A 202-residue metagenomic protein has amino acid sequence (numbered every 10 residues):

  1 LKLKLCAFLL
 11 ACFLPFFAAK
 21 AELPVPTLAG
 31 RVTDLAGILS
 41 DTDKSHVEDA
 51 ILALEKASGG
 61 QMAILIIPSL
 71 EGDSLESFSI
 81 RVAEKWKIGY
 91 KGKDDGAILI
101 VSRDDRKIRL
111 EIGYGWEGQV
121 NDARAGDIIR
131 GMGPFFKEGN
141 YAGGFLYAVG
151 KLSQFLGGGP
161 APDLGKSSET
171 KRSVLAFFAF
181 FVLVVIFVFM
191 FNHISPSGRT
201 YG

Functional and structural regions predicted by a protein language model:
L1-L5: Positively charged n-region of N-terminal signal peptides that target proteins for export
C6-F16: Bacterial N-terminal signal peptides
L14-A18, M190-H193: Hydrophobic membrane-targeting alpha-helices
F17, E55-K56, S197-G202: Short, intrinsically disordered, charge-balanced linker/junction segments flanking boundaries in proteins
A21-A176: Folded, non-transmembrane soluble domains that reside on the lumenal/extracytoplasmic side of membranes
P160-G202: Alpha-helical transmembrane anchor segments and their immediate juxtamembrane flanks, especially terminal single-pass
